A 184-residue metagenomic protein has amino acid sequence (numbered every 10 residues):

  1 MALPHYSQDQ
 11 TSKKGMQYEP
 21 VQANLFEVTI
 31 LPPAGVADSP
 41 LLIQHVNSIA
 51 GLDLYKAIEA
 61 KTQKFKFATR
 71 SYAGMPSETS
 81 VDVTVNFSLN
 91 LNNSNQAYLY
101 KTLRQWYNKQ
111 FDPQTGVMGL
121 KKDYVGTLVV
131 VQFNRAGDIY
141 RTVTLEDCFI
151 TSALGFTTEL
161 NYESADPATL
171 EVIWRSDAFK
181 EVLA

Functional and structural regions predicted by a protein language model:
M1-A184: Glycine-rich, low-complexity intrinsically disordered segments
